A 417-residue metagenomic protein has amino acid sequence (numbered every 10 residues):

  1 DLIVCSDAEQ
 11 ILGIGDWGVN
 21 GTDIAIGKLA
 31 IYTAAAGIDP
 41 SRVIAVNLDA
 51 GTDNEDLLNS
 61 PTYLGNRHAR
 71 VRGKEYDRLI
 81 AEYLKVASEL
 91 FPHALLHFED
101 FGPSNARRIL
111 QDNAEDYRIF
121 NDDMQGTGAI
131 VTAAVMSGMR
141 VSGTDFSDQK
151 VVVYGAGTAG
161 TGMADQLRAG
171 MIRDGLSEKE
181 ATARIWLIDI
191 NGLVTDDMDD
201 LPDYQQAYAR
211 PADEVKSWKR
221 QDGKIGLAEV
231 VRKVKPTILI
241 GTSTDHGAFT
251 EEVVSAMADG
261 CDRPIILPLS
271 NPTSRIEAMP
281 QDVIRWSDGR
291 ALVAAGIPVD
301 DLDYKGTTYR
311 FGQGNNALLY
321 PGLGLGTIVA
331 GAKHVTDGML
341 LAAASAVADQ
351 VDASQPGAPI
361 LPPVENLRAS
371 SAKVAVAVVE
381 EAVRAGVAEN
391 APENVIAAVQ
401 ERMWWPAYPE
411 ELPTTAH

Functional and structural regions predicted by a protein language model:
D1-Q149, E381, V387: Glycine/serine-rich phosphate-binding loop and adjoining beta1-alpha1 elements at the start of nucleotide-handling
L12-G15, T22, N54-L57, A106-R107 (+5 more regions): Short helix/loop capping segments that flank catalytic or ligand/cofactor-binding pockets
G21-A25, L29, R72-I80, G102-A106 (+12 more regions): Generic structural signal for well-ordered, non-membrane alpha-helical segments in soluble metabolic enzymes
R42, H93-E99, D145-Q149, D174-A183 (+2 more regions): Flexible, glycine/charged-enriched surface loops at secondary-structure junctions
D116-Y117, N121-I238, E389, T414: Glycine-rich phosphate/diphosphate-binding loop of Rossmann-like nucleotide-binding domains
F120-G126, M139-S142, C261-P264, P268-A398 (+2 more regions): Adenosine-phosphate binding glycine-rich loop
G226-L239, T244-I265: Rossmann-fold NAD(P) dinucleotide-binding segment
